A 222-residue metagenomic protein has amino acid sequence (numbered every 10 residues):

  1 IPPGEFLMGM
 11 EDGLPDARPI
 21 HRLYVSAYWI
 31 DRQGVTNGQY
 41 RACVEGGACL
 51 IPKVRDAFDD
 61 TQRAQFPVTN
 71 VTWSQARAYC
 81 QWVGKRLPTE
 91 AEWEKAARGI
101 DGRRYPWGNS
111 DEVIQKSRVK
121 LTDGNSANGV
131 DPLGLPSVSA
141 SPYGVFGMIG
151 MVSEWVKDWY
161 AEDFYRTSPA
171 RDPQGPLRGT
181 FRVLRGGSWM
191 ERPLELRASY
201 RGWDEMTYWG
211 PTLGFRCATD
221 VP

Functional and structural regions predicted by a protein language model:
I1, L7, E11-D12, D56-G202 (+1 more regions): Functional-site microenvironments in short loops/helix caps that host divalent-cation chemistry
I1-V54, N70-S74, I149-G150, G214: A short glycine-rich, aromatic-capped structural motif
M10, A27, T36, N109 (+2 more regions): Non-catalytic surface loops within mature trypsin-like serine protease
Q39-A42, M190-R197, D220-P222: Low-complexity, flexible helical/coil segments
G47, K53, G84, E154 (+1 more regions): Extracellular/secretory pathway and lumenal proteins
A48-L50, Q81, K95, A218: Sequence contexts marking disulfide-bonded cysteines in secreted/extracellular proteins
G210-P222: Short, structured beta-strand segments at or near domain termini in extracellular proteins/domains
